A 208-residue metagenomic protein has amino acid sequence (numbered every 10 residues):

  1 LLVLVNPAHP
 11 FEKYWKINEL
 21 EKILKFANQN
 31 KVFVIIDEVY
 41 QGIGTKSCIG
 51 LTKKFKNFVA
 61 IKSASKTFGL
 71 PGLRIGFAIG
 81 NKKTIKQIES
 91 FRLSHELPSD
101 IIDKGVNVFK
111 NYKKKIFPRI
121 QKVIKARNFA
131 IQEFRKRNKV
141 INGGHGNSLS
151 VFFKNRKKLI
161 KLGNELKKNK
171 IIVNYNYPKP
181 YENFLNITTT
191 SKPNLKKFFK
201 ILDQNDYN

Functional and structural regions predicted by a protein language model:
L1-I43, K53: Active-site phosphate-binding strand-loop segment of PLP-dependent enzymes
N18, K25, K157, E165-N174 (+1 more regions): PLP-dependent enzyme catalytic core of the Aspartate aminotransferase-like
Q29-N30, F55, R137, N169: Helix C-cap/helix->beta junction micro-motif
N57-F134, K139-N142: PLP-dependent aminotransferase class I/II
G72, H145, P180-N183: Short acidic/glycine-enriched loop/turn segments that link adjacent beta-strands
I124, R137-N169, L185, T189: Conserved PLP-binding catalytic core of the aspartate aminotransferase-like
